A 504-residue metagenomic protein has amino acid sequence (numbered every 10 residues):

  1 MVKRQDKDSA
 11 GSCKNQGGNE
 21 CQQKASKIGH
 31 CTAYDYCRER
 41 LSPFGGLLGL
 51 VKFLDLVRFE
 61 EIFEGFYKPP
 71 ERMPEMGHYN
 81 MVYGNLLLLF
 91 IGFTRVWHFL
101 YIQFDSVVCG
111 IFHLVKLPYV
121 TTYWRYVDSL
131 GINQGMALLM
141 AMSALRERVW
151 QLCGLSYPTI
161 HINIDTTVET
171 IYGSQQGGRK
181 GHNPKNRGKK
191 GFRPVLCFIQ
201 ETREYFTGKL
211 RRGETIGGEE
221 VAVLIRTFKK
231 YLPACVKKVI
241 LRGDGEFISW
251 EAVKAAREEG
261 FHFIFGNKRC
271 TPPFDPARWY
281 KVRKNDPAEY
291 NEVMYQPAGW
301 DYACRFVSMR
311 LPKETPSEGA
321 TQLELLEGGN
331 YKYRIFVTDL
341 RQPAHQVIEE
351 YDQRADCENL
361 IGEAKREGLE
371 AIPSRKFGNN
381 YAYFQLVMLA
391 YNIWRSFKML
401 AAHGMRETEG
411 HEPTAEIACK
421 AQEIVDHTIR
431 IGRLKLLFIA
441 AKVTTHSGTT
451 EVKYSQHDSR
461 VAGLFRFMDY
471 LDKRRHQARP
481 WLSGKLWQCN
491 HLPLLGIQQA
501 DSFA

Functional and structural regions predicted by a protein language model:
V2-Q5, C21-K27, H262-G368, R466-A504: An anionic, glycine-rich sequence signature occurring as long contiguous blocks
R38-G84, E219: Basic, short loop/linker segments at the boundary and entry of helix-turn-helix/winged-helix-like folds
F53, F99, V168, A344-K398: Short amphipathic alpha-helical "interface-anchor" segments enriched in bulky aromatics
V96-I111: DNA-recognition alpha helix
K116, W124-L196: Active-site-proximal, Lys/Arg-enriched surface segment that forms a nucleic-acid-binding/basic interface patch
P184-A234: Electropositive, glycine- and tryptophan-enriched low-complexity nucleic-acid-binding patches
W394-A504: A short, flexible helix-boundary coil/loop motif
